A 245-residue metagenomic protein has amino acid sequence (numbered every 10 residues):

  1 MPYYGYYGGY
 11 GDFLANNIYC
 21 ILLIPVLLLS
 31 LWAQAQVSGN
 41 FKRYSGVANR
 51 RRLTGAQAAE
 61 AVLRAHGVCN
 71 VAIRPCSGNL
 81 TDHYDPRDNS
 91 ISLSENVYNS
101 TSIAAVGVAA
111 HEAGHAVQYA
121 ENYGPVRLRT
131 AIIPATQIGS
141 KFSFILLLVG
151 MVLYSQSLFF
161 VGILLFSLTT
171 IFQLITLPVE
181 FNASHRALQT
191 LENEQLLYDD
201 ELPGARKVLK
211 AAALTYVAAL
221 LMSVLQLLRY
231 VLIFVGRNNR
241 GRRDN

Functional and structural regions predicted by a protein language model:
P2-G8, Q34-G139, I171-Q226, Y230-N245: Polar-ligand-bearing catalytic/cofactor-coordination segments of membrane-embedded or membrane-tethered inner-membrane
G8-N40, G150, S157, V161-I163 (+3 more regions): Hydrophobic alpha-helical transmembrane segments of small proteolipidic membrane proteins, enriched in energy-coupled
I133-Q156: Post-HExxH zinc-binding segment in Zn-dependent metallohydrolases
I145, F160, L220-V224: A hydrophobic membrane-anchoring feature enriched in long, contiguous, low-charge segments that mark signal-anchor
V149-L164, I233, R237-N245: Membrane-interfacial helix-loop-helix connectors in multipass membrane proteins
